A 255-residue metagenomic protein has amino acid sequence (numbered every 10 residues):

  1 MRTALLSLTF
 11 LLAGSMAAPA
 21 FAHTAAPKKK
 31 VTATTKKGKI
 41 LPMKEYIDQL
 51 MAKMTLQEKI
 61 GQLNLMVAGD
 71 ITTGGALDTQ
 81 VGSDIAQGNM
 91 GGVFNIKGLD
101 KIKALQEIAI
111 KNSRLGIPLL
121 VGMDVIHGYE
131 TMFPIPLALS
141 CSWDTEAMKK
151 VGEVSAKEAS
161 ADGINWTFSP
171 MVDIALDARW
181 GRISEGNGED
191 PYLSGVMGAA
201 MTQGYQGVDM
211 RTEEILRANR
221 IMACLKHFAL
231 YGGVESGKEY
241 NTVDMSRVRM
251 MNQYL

Functional and structural regions predicted by a protein language model:
M1-L5: Positively charged n-region of N-terminal signal peptides that target proteins for export
S7, A20-F21: Classical N-terminal targeting signals for secretion and organelle import
S7-S15: Bacterial N-terminal signal peptides
F21-L255: Glycoside hydrolase catalytic-domain context in secreted enzymes
